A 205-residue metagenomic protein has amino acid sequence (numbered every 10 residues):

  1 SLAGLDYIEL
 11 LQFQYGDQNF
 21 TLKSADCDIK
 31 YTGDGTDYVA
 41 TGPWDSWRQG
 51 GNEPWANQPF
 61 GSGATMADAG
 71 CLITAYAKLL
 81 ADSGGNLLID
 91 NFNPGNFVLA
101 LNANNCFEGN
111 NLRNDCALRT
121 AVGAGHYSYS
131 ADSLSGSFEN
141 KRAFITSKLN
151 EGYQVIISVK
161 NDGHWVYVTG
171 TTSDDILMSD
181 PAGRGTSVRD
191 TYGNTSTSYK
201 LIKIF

Functional and structural regions predicted by a protein language model:
S1-G109: Active-site-adjacent structural segments surrounding the nucleophilic cysteine of cysteine proteases and isopeptidases
A75, L80-F205: Conserved active-site-adjacent core of cysteine acyl-enzyme catalytic domains
